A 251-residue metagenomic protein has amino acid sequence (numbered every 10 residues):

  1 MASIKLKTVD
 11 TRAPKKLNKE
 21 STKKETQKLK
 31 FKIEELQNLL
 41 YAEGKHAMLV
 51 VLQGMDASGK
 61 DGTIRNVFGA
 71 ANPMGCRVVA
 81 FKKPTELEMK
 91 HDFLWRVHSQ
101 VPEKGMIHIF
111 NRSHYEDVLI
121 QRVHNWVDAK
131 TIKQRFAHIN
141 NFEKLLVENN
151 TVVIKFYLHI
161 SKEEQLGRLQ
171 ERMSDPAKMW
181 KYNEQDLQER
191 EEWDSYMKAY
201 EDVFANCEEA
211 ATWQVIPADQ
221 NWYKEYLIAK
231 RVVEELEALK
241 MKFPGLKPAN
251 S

Functional and structural regions predicted by a protein language model:
M1-K30: Charged, amphipathic alpha-helical linker segments immediately N-terminal to NTP-binding catalytic cores
K16-E25, M74-F136: Conserved nucleotide-sensing/catalytic segment adjacent to the nucleotide-binding pocket in NTP-handling enzymes
K32-Y41: Pre-Walker A adenine-sensing motif
V50, T151-E164, E184-Q188, E209-L227: Phosphate-binding beta-loop-alpha motif at adenosine-nucleotide cofactor sites
L52-F68: Glycine-rich phosphate-binding P-loop
K60, L87-K90, E116-R122, K162-L169 (+1 more regions): Switch/connector loops and helix/strand junctions flanking conserved nucleotide-binding motifs in nucleotide-processing
R122-H138, L146-K198, L246-P248: A glycine- and Lys/Arg-enriched "phosphate-lid" helix/loop adjacent to the NTP-binding pocket of small-molecule kinases
Y196-S251: NTP-dependent small-molecule kinase module
